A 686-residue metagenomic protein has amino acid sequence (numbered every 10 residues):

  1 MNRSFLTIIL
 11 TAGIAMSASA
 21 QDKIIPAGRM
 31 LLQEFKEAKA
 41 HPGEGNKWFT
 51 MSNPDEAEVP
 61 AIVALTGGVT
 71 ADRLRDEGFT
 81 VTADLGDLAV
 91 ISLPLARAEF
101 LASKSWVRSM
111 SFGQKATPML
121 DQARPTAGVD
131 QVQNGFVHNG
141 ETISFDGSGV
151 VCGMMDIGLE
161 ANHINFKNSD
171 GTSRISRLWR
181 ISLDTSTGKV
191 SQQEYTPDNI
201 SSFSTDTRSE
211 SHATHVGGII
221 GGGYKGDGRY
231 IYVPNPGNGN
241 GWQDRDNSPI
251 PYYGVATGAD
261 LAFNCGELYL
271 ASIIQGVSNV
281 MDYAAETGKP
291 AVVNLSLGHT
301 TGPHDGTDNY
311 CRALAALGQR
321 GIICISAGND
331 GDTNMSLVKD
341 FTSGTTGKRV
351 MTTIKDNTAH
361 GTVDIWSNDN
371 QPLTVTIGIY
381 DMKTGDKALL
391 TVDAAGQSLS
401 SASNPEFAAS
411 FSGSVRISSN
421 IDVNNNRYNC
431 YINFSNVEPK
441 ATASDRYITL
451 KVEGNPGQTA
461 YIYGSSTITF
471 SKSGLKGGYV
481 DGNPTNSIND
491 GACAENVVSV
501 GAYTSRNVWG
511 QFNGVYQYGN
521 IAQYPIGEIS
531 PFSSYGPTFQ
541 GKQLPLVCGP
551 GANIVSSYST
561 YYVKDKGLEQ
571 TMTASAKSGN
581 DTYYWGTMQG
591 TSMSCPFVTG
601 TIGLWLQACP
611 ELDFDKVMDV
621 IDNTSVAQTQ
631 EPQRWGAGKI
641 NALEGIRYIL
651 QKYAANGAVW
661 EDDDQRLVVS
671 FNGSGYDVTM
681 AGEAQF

Functional and structural regions predicted by a protein language model:
F5-L6, S17-E141, V151: Autoinhibitory N-terminal propeptides
M30-D55, R97, P118-G171, N199-S211 (+5 more regions): N-terminal domain-start motif of subtilase-like serine proteases
W48-M51, N240-D244, P290-H299, R320-N329 (+3 more regions): C-terminal subdomain of the subtilisin-like protease fold in secreted/lumenal serine endopeptidases
V137-I273, G288-K289, G318-R320, T358-G361 (+7 more regions): Subtilisin-like serine protease catalytic core
I143, L159-I219, G226-D244, G254 (+4 more regions): Active-site core segment of subtilase-fold serine proteases
K167, T301-C311, N329-S398, K472 (+5 more regions): Active-site-adjacent substrate-recognition loops and nearby beta-strands within hydrolase catalytic domains
G217, A262-E267, S278-V292, T362-T384 (+1 more regions): Hydrolase catalytic cores
A259, C265, N279-D305, S326 (+2 more regions): Short acidic, glycine-rich surface-loop motifs adjacent to enzyme active sites
